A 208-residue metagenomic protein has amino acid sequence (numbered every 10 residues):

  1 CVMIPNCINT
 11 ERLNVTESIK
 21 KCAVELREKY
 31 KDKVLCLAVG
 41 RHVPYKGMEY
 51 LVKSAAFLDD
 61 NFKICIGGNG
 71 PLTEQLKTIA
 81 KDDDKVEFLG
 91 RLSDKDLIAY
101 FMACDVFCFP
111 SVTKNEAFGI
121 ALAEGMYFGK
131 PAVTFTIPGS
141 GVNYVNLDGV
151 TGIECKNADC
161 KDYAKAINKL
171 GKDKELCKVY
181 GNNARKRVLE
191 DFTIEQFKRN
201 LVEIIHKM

Functional and structural regions predicted by a protein language model:
C7: Carbohydrate-associated surface elements
K20, K29-K46, V52-A56, C65: Conserved donor-binding/catalytic core segment of Leloir-type glycosyltransferases
E74-K95: Nucleotide-activated donor-binding/catalytic signature segment of Leloir-type glycosyltransferases, i.e., the conserved
Q75, D162, K169, L176-D191 (+1 more regions): A short, well-ordered alpha-helix in the C-terminal region of glycosyltransferases
R91-L92, A99-C104, L201: Short alpha-helical donor nucleotide-sugar binding micro-motif in glycosyltransferases
M102-A117, K130-P131: Acidic donor-binding loop of glycosyltransferase active sites
F128-T136: Short hydrophobic beta-strand element within catalytic cores of glycosyltransferases and related nucleotide-activated
I137, V142-K169, E175-K178: Change "using UDP/GDP/dTDP sugars" to "using nucleotide sugars
